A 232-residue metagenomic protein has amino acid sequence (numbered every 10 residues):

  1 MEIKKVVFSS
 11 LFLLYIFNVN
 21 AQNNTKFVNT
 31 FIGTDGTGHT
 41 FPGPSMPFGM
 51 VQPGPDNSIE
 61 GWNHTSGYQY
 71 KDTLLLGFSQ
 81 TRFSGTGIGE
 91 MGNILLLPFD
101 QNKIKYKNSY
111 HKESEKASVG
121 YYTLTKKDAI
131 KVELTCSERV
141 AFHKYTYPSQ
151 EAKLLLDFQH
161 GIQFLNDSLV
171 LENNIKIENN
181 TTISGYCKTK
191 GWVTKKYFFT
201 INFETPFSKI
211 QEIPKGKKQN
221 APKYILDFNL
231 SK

Functional and structural regions predicted by a protein language model:
M1-Q22: Bacterial Sec-dependent N-terminal signal peptides
Q22-K232: Accessory carbohydrate-recognition regions in carbohydrate-active enzymes
